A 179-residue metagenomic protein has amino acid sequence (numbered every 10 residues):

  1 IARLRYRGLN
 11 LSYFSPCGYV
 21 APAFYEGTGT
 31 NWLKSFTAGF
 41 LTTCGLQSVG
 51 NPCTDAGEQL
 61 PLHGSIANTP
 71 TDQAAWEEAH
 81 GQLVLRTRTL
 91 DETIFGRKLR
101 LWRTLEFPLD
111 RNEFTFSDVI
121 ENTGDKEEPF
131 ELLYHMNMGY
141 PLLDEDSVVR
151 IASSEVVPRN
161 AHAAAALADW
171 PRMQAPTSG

Functional and structural regions predicted by a protein language model:
I1-L109, E113-T115, M138-G179: Surface-exposed acidic/polar loop and edge beta-strand patches at domain peripheries
R5-R7, K126-L133: Short, hydrophobic/aromatic beta-strand segments
V119-G124: Asparagine-centered strand-capping/turn motif at beta-strand->loop junctions
